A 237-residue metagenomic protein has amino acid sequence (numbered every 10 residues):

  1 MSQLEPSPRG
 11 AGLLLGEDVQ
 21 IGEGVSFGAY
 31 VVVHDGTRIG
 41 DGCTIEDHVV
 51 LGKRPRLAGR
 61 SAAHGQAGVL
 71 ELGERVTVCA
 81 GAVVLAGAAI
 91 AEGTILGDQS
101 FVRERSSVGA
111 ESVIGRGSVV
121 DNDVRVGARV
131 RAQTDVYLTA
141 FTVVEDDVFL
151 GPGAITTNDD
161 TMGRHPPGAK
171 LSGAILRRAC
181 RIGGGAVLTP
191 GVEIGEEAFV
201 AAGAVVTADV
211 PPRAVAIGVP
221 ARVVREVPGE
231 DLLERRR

Functional and structural regions predicted by a protein language model:
S2-I217, R222-V223: Structural signal for interior beta-strand "rungs" in well-ordered beta-sheet cores of soluble enzyme domains
V223-R237: Short, basic/aromatic-enriched C-terminal tail that caps enzymatic domains
